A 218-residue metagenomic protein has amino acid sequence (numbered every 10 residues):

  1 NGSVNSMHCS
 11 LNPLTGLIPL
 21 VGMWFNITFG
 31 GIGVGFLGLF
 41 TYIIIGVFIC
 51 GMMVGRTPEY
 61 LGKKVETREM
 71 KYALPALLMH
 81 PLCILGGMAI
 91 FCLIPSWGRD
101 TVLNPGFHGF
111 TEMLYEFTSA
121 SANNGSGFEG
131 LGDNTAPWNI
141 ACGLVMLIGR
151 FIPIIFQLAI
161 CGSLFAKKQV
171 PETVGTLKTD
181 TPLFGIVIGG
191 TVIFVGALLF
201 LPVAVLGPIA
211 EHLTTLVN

Functional and structural regions predicted by a protein language model:
N1-V34, G98-I148, V203-N218: P-loop potassium selectivity filter motif centered on the GYG triad
T28, K64, R68-Y72, L147-F151: Loop-to-transmembrane-helix entry motif
T41-G51, L77-F91, C142, L158-G162 (+1 more regions): Hydrophobic core segments of alpha-helical transmembrane domains in multi-pass membrane transport and ion-translocation
I45, H80-M88, H108-E112, E116-S119 (+1 more regions): Hydrophobic alpha-helical segments of multi-pass membrane transport proteins
I49, P58, F91-P95, P153-A166 (+1 more regions): Membrane-helix cytosolic exit motif
M52-T67, A159-D180: Alpha-helical transmembrane segments
V65-H80, K178-T191: Alpha-helical transmembrane segments and their helix-start/interface "positive-inside/aromatic belt" motifs in integral
S126-G130, N134-P137, Q169-F200: Internal helix-turn-beta structural module
